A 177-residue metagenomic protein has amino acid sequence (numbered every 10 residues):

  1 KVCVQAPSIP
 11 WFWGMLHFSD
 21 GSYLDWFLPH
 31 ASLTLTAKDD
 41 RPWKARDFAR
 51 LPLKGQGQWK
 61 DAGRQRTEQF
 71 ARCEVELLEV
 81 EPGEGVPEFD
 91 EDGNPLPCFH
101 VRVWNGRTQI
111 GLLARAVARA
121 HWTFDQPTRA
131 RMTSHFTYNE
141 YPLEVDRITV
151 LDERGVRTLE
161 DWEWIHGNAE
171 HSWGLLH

Functional and structural regions predicted by a protein language model:
K1-H177: Structured soluble/peripheral alpha/beta segments that form catalytic or ligand/cofactor-binding pockets
